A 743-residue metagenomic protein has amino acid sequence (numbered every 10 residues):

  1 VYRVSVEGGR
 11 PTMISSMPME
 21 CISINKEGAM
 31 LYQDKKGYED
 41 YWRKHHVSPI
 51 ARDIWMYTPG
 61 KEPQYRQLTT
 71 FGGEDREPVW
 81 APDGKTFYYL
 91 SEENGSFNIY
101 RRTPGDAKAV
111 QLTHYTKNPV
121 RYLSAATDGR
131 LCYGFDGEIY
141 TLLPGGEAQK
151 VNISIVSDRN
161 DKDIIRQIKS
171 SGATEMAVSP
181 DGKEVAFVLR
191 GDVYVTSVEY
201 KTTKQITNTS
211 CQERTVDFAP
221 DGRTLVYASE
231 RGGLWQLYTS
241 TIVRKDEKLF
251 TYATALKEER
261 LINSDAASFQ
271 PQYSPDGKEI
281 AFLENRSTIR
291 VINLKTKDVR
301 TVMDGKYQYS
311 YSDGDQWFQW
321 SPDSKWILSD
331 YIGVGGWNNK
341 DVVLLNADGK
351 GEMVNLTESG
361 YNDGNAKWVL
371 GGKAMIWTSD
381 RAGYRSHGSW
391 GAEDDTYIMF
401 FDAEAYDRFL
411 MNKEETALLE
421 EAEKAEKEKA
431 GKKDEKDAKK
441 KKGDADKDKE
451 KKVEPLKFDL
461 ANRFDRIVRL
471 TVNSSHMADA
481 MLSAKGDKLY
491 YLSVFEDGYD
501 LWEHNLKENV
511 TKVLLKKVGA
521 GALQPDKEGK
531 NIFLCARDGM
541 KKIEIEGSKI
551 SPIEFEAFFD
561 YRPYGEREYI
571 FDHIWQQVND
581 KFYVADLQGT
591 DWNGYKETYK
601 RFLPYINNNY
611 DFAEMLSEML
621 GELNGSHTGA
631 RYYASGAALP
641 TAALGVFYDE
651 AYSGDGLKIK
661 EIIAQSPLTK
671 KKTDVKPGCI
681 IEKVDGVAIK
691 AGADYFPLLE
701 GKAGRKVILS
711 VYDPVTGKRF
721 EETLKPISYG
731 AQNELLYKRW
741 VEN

Functional and structural regions predicted by a protein language model:
V1-Y2, V6, R10-W55, P59-R76 (+23 more regions): A flexible loop/linker signature enriched in serine peptidases of the S9 family
S23, V79, L123-S124, A177 (+7 more regions): Conserved beta-strand position repeated across blades of beta-propeller domains
N25-K26, P82-D83, A126-D128, P180-D181 (+6 more regions): Residue-level detector of Asp-centered blade-edge/turn motifs that repeat once per structural unit in beta-propeller
N152, V156-D161, S548-E566, T669 (+1 more regions): C-terminal, low-ordered peptide segments at domain boundaries
S157-A173, T254-R260, L456-S474: A short helix->beta-strand "capping" segment at the edge of beta-propeller domains
E546, I553-E618, E622-L623, L657: Terminal targeting/pro-maturation regions of precursor/exported proteins
P604-G654, G717-V741: Extended, small/polar residue-biased N-terminal targeting/export presequences and adjacent propeptide/linker tracts
L639-G692: PDZ/PDZ-like domain segments forming the peptide/carboxylate-binding groove, activating on the N-terminal beta-strands
